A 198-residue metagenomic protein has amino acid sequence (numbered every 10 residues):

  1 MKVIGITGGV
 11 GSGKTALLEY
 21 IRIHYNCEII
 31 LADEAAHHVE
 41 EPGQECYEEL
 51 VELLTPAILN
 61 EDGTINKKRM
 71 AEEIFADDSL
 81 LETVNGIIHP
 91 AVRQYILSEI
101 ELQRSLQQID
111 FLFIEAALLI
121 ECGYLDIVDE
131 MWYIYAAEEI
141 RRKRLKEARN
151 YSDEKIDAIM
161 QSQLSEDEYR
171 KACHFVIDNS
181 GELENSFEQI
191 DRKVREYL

Functional and structural regions predicted by a protein language model:
I6: Hydrophobic anchor at the beta1->P-loop junction of P-loop NTPases
G9: P-loop (Walker A) phosphate-binding loop of NTP-binding proteins
S12: ATP-binding Walker
T15: Walker A/P-loop
C27-E40: Short beta-strand-centered segment that lines the nucleotide-binding/catalytic pocket of NTP-utilizing
H37-Q108: ATP-dependent small-molecule kinase phosphotransfer cores that center on conserved nucleotide phosphate-binding segments
S98-F111, L125-E130, I134, E139-Y151 (+2 more regions): NTP-dependent small-molecule kinase module
